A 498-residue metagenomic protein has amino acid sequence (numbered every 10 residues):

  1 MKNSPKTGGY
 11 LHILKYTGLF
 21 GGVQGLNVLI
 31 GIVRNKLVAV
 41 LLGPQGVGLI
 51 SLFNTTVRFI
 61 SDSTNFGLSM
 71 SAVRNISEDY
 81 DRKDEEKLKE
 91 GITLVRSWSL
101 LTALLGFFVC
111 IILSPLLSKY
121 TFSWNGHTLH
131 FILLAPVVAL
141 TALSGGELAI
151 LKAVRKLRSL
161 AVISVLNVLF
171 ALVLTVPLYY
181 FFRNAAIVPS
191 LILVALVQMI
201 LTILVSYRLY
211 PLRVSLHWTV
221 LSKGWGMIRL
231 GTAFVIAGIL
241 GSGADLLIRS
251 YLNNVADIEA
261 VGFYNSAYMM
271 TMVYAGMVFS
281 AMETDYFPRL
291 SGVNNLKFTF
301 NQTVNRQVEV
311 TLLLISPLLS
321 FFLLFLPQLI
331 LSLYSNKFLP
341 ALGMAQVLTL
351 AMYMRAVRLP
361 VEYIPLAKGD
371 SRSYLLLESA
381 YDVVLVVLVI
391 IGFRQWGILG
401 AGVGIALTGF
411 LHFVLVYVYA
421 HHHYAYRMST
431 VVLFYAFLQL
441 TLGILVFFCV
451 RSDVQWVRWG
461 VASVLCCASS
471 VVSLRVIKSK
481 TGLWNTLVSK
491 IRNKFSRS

Functional and structural regions predicted by a protein language model:
M1-I13, T202-D245, D285-Q302, H423-A436 (+2 more regions): Interhelical loop/hinge segments that connect adjacent transmembrane helices in multipass membrane
K2, I13, S97-L246: Hydrophobic transmembrane helix module of multi-pass membrane transport proteins
K2-N3, F447-S498: Membrane-proximal transmembrane or re-entrant/amphipathic helices at the cytosolic face
Y16-I32, V47, N167, L191-T202 (+5 more regions): Transmembrane helical elements of multi-pass membrane transporters/channels
A39-V47, R155-R158, V168-I200, L204 (+4 more regions): Membrane-interface helix-loop junctions in multi-pass transport and translocation proteins
F66-R82, A153, A267, T271-I315 (+1 more regions): Helix-loop junctions and terminal segments of transmembrane helices in multi-pass membrane transport/translocation
T93-F122, L172-V173, Y180, V278 (+3 more regions): Alpha-helical transmembrane segments of multi-pass membrane transport and lipid-handling proteins
A139-I163, A185, T349-A380, A420-Y424: Membrane-interface junctions at transmembrane-helix termini in multi-pass inner-membrane proteins
